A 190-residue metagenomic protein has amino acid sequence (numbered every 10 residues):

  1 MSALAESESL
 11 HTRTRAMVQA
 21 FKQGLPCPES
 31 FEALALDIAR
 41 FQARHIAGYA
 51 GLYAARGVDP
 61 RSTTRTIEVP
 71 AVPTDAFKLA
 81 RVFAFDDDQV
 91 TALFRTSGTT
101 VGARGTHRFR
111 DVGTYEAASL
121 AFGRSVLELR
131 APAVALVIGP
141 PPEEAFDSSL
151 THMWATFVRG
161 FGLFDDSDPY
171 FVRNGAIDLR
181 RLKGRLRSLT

Functional and structural regions predicted by a protein language model:
S2-H11, R15-K22, F41, R56 (+1 more regions): Active-site phosphate/ATP/adenylate-binding loop shared across adenylate-forming ligases
Q23-S30: Helix-loop segments that flank and shape redox-cofactor active sites
C27, D37-I38, R81: A generic structural signal for short
S30-F31, F83: Hydrophobic alpha-helical segments, principally membrane-spanning helices and signal/leader peptides
A33-L34, R181: Short, conserved clusters of charged catalytic residues that mark active-site and nucleotide-handling motifs
L34-A35, K78: A short, structure-level motif marking secondary-structure boundaries and short turns
L36-I67: Extended, non-globular alpha-helical segments
